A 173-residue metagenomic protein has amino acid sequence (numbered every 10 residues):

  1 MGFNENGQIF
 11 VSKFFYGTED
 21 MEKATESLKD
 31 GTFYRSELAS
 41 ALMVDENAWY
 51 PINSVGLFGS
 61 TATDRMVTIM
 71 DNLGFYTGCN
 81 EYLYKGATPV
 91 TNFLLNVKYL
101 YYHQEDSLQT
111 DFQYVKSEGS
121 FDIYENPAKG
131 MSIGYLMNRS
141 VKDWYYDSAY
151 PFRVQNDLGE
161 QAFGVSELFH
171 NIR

Functional and structural regions predicted by a protein language model:
M1-G59: Extracytoplasmic
G2-N6, G74-F75, E125-I133: Short acidic (Asp/Glu) and glycine-rich catalytic loops that position anionic groups and cofactors
I9-S12, T88, S132-G134: Conserved short-loop catalytic and cofactor-binding motifs
G17-S27, L83-T88, H103-Q109: Short alpha-helical segments and helix-capping/turn motifs at coil-helix boundaries
M43-V44, A62-D64, S120-Y124: A short acidic, often aromatic-flanked loop/helix-cap motif at beta-alpha or helix-coil junctions that lines enzyme
N53-G59, G74-Y76, E118-S120, V141-Y146: Short, low-complexity, polar/charged sequence segments that are solvent-exposed and flexible
V55-L94: Luminal/periplasmic acceptor-recognition loop/helix of membrane-associated glycosyltransferases
T91, N96-R173: Flexible, solvent-exposed extracytoplasmic
